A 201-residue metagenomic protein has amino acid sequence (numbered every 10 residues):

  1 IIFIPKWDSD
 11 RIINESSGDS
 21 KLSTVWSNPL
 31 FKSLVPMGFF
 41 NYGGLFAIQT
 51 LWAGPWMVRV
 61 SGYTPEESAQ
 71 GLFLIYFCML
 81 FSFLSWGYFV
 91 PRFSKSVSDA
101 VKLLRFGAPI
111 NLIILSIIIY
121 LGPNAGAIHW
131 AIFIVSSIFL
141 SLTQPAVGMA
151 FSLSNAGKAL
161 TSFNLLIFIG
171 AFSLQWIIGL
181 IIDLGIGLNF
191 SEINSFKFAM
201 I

Functional and structural regions predicted by a protein language model:
I1-W7: Helix-loop-helix hairpin linking two adjacent transmembrane segments in secondary transporters
W7-V35, V60: Juxtamembrane intracellular "pre-TM" segments in multi-pass secondary transporters
N28-G87, Q144, A171-G179: Extracytoplasmic gate region of multi-pass secondary transporters
W56-S61, R92-F93, A146-F151, L184: Helix-to-coil boundary motifs at intracellular loop junctions of multi-pass secondary transporters
T64, L180-I201: A membrane-interface helix-boundary motif in multi-pass transporters
F83-S98, I182-D183: Helix-to-loop junctions at the C-terminal end of transmembrane segments in multipass secondary transporters
S98-T143: C-terminal transmembrane helical hairpin of 12-TM major facilitator-type secondary transporters
F151-G187: A late C-terminal transmembrane helix in Major Facilitator Superfamily
